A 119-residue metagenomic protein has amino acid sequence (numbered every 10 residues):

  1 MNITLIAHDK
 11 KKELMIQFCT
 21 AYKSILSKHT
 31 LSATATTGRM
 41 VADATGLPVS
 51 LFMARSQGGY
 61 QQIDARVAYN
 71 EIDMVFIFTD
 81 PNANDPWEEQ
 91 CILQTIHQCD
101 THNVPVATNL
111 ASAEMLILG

Functional and structural regions predicted by a protein language model:
I6, L31, Q61-Q62: Metallocofactor- and cofactor-centric catalytic cores in central/energy metabolism, strongly enriched
E13-S24: Histidine-anchored nucleotide/phosphate-binding helix
K28-T37: Short internal beta-strands
T30, L47-Q57: Short hydrophobic/aromatic-enriched beta-strand-loop microsegments
G59-H97: Mid-chain, well-packed structural core segment of small domains
I92-G119: Ser/Thr/Gly-rich flexible loops in soluble cytosolic domains mediating phosphotransfer, phosphorylation
